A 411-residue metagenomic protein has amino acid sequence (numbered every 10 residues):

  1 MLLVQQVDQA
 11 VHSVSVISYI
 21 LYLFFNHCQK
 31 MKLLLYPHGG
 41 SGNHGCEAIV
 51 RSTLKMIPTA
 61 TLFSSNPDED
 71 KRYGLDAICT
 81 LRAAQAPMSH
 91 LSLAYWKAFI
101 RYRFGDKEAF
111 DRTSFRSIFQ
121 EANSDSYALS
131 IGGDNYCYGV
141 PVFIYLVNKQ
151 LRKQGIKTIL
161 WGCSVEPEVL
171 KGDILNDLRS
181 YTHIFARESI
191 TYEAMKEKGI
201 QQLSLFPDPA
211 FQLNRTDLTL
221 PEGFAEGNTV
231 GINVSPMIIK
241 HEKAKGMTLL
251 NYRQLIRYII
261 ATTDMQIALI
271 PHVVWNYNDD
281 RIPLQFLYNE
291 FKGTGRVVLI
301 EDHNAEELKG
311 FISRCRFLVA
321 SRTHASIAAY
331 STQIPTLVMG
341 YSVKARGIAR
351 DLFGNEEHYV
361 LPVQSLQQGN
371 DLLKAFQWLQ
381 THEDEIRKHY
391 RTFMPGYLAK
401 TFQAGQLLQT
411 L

Functional and structural regions predicted by a protein language model:
D8, H12, Y19-Y22, N26-H27: Intrinsic-disorder-associated, low-complexity terminal segments enriched in Asp/Asn/His/Tyr and depleted of Lys/Arg
V14-I17, A77: Low-complexity intrinsically disordered segments
F25, K30-L411: Active-site anion-handling motifs in enzyme catalytic cores
